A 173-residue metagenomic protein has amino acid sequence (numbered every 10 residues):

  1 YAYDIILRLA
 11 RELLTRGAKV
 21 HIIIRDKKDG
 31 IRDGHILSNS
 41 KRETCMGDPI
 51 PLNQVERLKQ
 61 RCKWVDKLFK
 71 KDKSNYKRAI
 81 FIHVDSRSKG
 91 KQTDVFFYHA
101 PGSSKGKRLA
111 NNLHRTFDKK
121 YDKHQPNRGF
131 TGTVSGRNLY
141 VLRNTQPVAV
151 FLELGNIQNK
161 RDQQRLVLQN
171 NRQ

Functional and structural regions predicted by a protein language model:
Y1-W64, D85-S88, R161: Active-site histidine-acidic residue metal-binding/catalytic motifs, centered on HxH/HExxH-like signatures
L7-R8, R108-D122, R165-Q173: Long, well-ordered alpha-helical scaffolding segments within enzyme catalytic domains, especially pronounced
K19-I24, K77-I82, F96-Y98, V148-E153: Structural recognition of the beta-strand scaffold that forms the well-ordered cores of secreted hydrolase catalytic
H21-I22, G106-R108, T116-P126, G155-N159: Mature, Sec-exported extracytoplasmic domains of Gram-positive
Q60-S74: Short, well-structured alpha-helical segments in soluble
K71-D72, D85-S88, Q125-Q173: Active-site-adjacent mobile loop/cap segments within catalytic or ligand-binding domains
D85-N112, T116-F117: A short, glycine/acidic-enriched catalytic loop
